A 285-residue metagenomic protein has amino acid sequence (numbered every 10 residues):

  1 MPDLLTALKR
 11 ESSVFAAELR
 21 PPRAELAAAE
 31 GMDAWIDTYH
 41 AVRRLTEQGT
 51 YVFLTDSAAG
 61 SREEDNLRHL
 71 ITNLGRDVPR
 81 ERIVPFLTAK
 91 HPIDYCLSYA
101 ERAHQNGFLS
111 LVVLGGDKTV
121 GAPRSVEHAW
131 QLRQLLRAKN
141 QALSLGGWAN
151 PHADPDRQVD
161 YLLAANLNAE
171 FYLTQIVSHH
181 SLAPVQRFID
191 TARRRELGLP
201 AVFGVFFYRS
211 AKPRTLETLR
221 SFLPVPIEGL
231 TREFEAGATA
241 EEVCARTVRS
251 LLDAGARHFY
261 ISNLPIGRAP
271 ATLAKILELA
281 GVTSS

Functional and structural regions predicted by a protein language model:
M1-R20, A24-E25, A29-M32, S285: N-terminal amphipathic alpha-helix/helix-capping segment at the start of soluble metabolic enzymes
P2-L5, S61-T72, P92-S98, D117-L136 (+3 more regions): Active-site-adjacent beta->alpha loops and helix N-cap segments on the catalytic face of soluble alpha/beta enzymes
D3, E30-R44, G115, R124-H152 (+3 more regions): Active-site pocket-lining/capping segments in soluble small-molecule metabolic enzymes
F15-P21, T50-L54, R82-L87, L111-V113 (+4 more regions): Hydrophobic faces of well-ordered beta-strands that scaffold small-molecule active sites in alpha/beta enzyme cores
L19-R23, D56-G60, A89-H91, G115-T119 (+4 more regions): Active-site-proximal loop/turn and secondary-structure-junction residues that shape catalytic pockets, frequently
M32-A41, G60-V78: Glycine-rich, positively charged N-terminal anion/phosphate-binding segment
D33-W35, T88-R102: Glycine-rich anion/phosphate-binding loops
I36-T55, A165-E170: Catalytic domains of carbohydrate-active enzymes, especially glycoside hydrolases
